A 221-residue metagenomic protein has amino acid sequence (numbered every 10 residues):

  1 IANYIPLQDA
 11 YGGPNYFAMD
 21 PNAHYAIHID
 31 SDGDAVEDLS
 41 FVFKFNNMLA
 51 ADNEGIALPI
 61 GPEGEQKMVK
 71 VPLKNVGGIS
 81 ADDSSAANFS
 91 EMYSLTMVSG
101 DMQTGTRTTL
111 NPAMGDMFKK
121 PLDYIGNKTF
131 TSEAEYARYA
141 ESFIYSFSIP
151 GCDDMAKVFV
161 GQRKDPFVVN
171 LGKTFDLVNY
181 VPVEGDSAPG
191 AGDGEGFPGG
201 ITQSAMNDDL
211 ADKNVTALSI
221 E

Functional and structural regions predicted by a protein language model:
I1-E221: Surface-exposed extracytoplasmic segments
